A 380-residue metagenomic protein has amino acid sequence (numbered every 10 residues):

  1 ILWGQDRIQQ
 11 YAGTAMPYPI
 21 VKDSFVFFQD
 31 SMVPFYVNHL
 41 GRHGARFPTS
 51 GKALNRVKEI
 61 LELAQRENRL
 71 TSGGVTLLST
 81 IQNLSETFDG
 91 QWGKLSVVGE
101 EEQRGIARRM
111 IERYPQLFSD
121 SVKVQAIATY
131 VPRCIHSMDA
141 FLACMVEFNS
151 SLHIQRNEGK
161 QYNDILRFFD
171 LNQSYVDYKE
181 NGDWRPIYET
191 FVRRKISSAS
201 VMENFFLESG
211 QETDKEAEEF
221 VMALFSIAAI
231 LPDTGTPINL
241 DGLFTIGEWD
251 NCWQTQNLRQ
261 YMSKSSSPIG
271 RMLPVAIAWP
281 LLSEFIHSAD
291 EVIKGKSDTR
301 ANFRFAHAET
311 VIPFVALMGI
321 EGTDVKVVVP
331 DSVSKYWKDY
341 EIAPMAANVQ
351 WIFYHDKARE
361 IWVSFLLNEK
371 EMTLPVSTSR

Functional and structural regions predicted by a protein language model:
I1-K123, T129-N302, A306-R380: Signature for phosphate-centric chemistry
